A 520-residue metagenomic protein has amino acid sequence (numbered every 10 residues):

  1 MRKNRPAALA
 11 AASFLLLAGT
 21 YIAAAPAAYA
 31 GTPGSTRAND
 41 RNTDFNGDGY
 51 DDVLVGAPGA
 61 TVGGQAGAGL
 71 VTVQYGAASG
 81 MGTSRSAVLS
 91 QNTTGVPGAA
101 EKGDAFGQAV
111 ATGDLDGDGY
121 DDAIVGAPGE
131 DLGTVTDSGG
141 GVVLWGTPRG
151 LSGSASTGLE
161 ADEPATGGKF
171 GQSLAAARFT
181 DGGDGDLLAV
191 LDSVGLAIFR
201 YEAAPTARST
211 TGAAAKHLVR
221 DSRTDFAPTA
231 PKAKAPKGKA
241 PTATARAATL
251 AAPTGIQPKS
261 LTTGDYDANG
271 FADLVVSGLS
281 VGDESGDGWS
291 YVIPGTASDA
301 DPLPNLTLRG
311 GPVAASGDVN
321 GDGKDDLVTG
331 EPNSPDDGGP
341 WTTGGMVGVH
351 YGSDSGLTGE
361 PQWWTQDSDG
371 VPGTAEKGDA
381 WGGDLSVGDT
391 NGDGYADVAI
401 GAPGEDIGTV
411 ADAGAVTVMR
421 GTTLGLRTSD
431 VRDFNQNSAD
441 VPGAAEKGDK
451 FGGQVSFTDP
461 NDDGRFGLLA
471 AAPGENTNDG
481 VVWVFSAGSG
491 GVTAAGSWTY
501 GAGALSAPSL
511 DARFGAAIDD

Functional and structural regions predicted by a protein language model:
R2-L9, F14-R41, Y75-A105, W145-K169 (+5 more regions): Blade-edge motifs of beta-propeller repeat domains
P33-D51, G56, G107-Y120, G171-D181 (+5 more regions): Beta-propeller blade termini
G47-G56, G117-A127, D181-L191, A268-S277 (+3 more regions): Acidic/hydrophobic-patterned starts of short beta strands in beta-sheet-rich repeat architectures
V53-V55, V71-Q74, L89, F106 (+17 more regions): Hydrophobic strand positions within the blades of repeat-based beta-sheet folds
G59-G64, G129-T134, V194-L196, L279-E284 (+3 more regions): Short glycine/acidic-enriched loop and turn motifs that connect beta-strands
A66-L70, T83, D122, V135-G141 (+8 more regions): A detector of repeated loop/turn-to-beta-strand junctions in beta-rich toroidal repeat architectures
K102-D116, Y120-E130, V135-L144, R149 (+4 more regions): Mobile, glycine-rich extracellular loop/lid and propeptide segments that shape or gate substrate/ligand access
A380-D384, A396, V418, D449-G488 (+1 more regions): Extracellular low-complexity, Gly/Ser/Thr-rich intrinsically disordered linkers and protease-sensitive activation/hinge
